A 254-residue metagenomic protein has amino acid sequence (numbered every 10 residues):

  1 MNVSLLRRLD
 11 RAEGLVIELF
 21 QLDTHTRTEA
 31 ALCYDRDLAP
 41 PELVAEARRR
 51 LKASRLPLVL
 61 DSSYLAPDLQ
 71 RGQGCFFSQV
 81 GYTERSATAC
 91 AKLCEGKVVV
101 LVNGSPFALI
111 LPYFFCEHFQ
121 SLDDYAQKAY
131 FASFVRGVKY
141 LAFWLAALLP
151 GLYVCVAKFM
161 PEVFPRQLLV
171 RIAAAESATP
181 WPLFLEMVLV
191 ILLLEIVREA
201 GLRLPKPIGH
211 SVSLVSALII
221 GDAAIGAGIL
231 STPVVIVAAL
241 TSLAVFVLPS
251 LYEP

Functional and structural regions predicted by a protein language model:
M1-E186, E253: Cytosolic regulatory modules rich in charged/polar residues
A146, L152, M160-P254: Generic detector of multi-pass transmembrane helix bundles and their immediately adjacent loops in polytopic membrane
